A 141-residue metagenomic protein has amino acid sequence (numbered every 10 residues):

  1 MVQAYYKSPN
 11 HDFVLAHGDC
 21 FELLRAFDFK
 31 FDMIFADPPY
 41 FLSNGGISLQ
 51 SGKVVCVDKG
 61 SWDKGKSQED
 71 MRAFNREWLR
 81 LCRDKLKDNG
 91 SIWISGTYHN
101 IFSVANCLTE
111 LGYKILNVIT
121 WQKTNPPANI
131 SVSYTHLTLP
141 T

Functional and structural regions predicted by a protein language model:
M1-P38, L42-G46: SAM-dependent nucleic-acid methyltransferase catalytic core
A26-F27, K85, L111, T138: Alpha-helix C-cap/termination motif
F29-S91: SAM-dependent methyltransferase catalytic-core segment centered on the flexible catalytic loop and adjoining short
P39, T97, P140: Anionic group-transfer/hydrolysis microenvironments
G52, E110-G112, S133-Y134: Short, hinge-like loop/turn segments at secondary-structure boundaries
Q68-T124: Conserved Class I SAM-dependent methyltransferase catalytic core
K123-S133: Short alpha-helix plus adjacent loop in nuclease-associated cores
T135-T141: Conserved small/polar residues in nucleotide/adenosyl-binding loops
